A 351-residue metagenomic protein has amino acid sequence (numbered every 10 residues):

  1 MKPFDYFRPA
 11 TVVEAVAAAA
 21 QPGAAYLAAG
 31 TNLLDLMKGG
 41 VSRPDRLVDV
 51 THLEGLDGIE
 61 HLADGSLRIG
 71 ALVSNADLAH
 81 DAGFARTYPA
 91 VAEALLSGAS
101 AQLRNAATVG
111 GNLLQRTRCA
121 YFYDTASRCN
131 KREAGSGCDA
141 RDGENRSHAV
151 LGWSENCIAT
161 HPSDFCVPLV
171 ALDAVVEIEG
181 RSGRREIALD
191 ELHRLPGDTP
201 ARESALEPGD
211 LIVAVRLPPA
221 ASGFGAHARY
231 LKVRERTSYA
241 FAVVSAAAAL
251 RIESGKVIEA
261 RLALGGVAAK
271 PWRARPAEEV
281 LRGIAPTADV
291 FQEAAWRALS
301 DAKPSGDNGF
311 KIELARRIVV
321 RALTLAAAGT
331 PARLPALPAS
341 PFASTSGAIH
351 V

Functional and structural regions predicted by a protein language model:
M1-V351: C-terminal structural segment of proteins
